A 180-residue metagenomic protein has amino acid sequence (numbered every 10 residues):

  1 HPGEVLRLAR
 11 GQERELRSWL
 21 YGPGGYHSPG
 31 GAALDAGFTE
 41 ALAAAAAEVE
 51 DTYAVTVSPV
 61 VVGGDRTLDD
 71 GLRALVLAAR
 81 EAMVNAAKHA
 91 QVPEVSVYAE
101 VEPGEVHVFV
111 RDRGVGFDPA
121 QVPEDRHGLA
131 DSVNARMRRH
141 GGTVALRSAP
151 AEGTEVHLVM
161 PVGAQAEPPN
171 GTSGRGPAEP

Functional and structural regions predicted by a protein language model:
H1-V60, P93: DHp/HisKA dimerization-phosphotransfer hairpin of two-component histidine kinases
Y53-R80, A120: Conserved short strand/loop->alpha-helix "switch" segment adjacent to the catalytic nucleotide/phosphoryl-transfer site
G71-V95: Conserved ATP-binding N-box helix of the HATPase_c
E100, R147-G153, P161: A short beta-strand-to-loop micro-motif at the C-terminal edge of the catalytic HATPase_c
V101-V108: Short beta-strand-loop-beta element adjacent to the nucleotide/active-site pocket used for signaling
E105, G116, P150-H157: Glycine-rich nucleotide-binding loop
D112: Acidic ATP/Mg2+-coordinating residue in the GHKL
Q121-P150: ATP phosphate-binding glycine-rich loop and adjacent ATP-lid/helix-beta elements within ATP-binding kinase/ATPase
